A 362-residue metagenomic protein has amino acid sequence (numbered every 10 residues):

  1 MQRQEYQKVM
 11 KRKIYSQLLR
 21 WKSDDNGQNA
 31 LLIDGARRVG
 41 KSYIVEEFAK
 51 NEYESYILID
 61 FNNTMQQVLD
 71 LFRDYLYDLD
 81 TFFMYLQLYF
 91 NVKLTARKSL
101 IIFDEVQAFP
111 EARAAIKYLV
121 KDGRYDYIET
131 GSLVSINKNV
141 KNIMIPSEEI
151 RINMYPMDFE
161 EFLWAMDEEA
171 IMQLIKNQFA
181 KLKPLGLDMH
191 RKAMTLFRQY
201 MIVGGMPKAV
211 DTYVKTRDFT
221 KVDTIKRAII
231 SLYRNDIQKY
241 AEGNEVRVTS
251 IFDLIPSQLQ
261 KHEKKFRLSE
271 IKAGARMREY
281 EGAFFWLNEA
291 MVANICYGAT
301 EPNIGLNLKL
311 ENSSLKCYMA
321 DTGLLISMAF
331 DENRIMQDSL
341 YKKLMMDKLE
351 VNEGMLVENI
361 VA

Functional and structural regions predicted by a protein language model:
E5-D25: Pre-Walker A adenine-sensing motif
R38, V214-A362: Accessory nucleic acid-recognition modules appended to NTPase machines
K41: Conserved lysine of the Walker
I44, F48: Hydrophobic positions on the alpha1 helix immediately C-terminal to the Walker A/P-loop
N63-R97: Short glycine-rich substrate-engagement loop in P-loop NTPases that contacts/grips substrate
I102, D126-S132, N153, F162: Structural recognition of the conserved hydrophobic beta-strand(s) that form the central parallel beta-sheet of P-loop
K121-N142: Sensor-1/coupling segment of RecA-like P-loop NTPase cores
K138-Q260: Interdomain motor-coupling "hinge/lid" segment immediately C-terminal to the ATP-binding subdomain of NTP-driven enzymes
